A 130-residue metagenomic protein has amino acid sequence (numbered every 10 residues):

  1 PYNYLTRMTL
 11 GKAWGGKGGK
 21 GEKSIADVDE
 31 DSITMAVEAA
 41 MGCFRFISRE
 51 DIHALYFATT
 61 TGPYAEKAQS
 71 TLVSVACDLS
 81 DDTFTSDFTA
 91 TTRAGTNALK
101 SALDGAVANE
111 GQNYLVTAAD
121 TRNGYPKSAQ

Functional and structural regions predicted by a protein language model:
P1-A13, L99-Q130: Conserved beta-strand-centric core segments of catalytic alpha/beta enzyme folds
P1-Y56, T60, A65, T71: Conserved active-site "lid/cap" helical segment
K23-E30, T61-N113: Conserved catalytic cysteine-centered active-site region of acyl-thioester-dependent Claisen-condensing enzymes
T34, D87, K127-A129: Short beta-strand elements at the ligand-binding edges of bilobed clamshell
A36, E66, A94-G95, T117-R122: A short linear-motif detector with a strong N-terminal bias
Y56, S86, L115-T117: Hydrophobic/aromatic beta-strand patches that form the interior of the parallel beta-sheet core in alpha/beta enzyme
